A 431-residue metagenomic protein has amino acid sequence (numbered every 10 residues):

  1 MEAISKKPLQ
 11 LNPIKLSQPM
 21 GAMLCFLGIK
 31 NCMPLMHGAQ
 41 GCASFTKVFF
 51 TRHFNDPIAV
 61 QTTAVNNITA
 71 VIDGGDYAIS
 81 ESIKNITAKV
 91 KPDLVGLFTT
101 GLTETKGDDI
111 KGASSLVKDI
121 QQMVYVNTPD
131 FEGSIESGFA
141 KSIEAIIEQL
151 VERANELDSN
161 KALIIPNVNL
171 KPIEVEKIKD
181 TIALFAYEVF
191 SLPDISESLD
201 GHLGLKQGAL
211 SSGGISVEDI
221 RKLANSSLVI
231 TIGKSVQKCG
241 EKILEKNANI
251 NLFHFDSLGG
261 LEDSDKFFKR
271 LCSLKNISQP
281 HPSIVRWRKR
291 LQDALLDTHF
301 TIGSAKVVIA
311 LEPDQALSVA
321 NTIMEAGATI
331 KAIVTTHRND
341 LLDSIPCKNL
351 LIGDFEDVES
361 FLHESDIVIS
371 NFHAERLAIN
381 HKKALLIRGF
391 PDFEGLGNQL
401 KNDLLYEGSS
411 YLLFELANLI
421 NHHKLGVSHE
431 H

Functional and structural regions predicted by a protein language model:
M1-H431: An N-terminal assembly and electron-transfer interface module characteristic of large anaerobic redox and radical
